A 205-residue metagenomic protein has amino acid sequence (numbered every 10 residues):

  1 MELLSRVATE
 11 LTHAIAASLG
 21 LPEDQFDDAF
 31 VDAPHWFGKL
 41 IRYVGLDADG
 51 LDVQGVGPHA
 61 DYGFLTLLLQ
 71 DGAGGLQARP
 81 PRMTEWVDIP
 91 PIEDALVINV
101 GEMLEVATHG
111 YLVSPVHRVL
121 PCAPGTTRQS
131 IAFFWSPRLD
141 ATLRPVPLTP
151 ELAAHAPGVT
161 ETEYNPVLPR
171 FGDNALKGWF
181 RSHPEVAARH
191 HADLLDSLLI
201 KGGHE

Functional and structural regions predicted by a protein language model:
E2-E205: C-terminal flanking tails of non-heme Fe-dependent oxygenases
